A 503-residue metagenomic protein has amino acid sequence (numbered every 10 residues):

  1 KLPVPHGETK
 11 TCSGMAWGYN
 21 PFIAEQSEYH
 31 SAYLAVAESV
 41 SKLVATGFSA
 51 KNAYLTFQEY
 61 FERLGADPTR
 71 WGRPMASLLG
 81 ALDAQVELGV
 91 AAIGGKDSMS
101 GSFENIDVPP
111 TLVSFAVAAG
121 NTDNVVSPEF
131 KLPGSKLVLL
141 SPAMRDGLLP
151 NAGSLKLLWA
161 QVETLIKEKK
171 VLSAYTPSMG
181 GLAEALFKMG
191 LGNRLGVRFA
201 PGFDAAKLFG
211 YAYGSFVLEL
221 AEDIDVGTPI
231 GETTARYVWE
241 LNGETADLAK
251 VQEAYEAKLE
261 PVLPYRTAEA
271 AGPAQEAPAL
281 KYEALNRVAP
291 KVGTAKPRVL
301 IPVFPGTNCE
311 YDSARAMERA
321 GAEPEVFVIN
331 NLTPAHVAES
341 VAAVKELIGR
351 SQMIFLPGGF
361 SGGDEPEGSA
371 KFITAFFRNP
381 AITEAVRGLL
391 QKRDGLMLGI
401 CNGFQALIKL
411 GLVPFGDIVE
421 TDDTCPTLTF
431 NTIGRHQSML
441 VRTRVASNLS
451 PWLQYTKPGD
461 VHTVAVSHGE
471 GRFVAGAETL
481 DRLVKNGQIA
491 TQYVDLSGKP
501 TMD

Functional and structural regions predicted by a protein language model:
K1-T9, Y19-A24, T69-A76, A91-A212 (+3 more regions): Intein/HINT protein-splicing elements and their conserved insertion hotspots or analogous self-processing inserts
H6-A16, F48-L55, S135-L137, M353-I354: Short coil-to-beta-strand
G14-A16, L55, I93-G95, A116 (+9 more regions): General beta-strand structural signal in soluble alpha/beta enzymes
F22-E38, F376, P380: Glycine-rich anion/phosphate-binding loops
Y29-G101: A glycine-rich phosphate/pyrophosphate-binding beta-strand-loop-alpha-helix module
V40-S49, L172-M189, P305-E310, G403 (+2 more regions): Conserved phosphate/anionic-ligand binding catalytic regions in large, soluble enzymes, centered on
N242-I400, F404-F415, T429-Q437, V474 (+2 more regions): N-terminal beta1-alpha1 cap of cysteine-dependent amidohydrolase-like domains
E339, E346, A385-G388, E420-D503: Amide-donor transfer/coupling interface in amidating biosynthetic enzymes
